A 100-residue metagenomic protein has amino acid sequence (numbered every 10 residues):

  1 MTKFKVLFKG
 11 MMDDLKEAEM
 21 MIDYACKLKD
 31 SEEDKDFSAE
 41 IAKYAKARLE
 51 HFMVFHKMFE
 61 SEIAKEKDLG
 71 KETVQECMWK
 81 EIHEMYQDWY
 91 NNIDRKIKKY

Functional and structural regions predicted by a protein language model:
M1-Y100: Non-heme di-metal
